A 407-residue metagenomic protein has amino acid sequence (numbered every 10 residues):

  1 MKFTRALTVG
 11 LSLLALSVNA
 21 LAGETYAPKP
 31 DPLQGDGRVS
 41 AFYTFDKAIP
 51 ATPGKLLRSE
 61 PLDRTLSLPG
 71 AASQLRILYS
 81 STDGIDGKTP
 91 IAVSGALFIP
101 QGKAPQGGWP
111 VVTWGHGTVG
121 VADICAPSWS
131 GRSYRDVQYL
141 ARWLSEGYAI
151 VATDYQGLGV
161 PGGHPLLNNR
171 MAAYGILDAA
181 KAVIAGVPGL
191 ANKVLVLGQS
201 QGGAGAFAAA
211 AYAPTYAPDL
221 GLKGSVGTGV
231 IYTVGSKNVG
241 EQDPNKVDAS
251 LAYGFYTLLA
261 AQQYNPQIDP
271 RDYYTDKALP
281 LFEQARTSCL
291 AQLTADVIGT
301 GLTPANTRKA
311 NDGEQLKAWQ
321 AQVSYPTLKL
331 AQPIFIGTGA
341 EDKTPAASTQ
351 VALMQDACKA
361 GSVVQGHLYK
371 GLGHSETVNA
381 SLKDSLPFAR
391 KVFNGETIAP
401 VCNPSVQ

Functional and structural regions predicted by a protein language model:
A22-A104, C358: Catalytic-loop region of hydrolases
A27-K47, R64, G229-T327: Accessory cap/linker subdomain of secreted extracellular hydrolases
S94-L97, G107-G120: Short beta-strand element of the alpha/beta-hydrolase
W114-H116, V121-A122, S130-G159: Conserved alpha/beta-hydrolase
L166-G186: Alpha/beta-hydrolase active-site loop
K181-V187, A191-L251: Primarily recognizes the serine-hydrolase "nucleophile elbow" in alpha/beta-hydrolase and SGNH/GDSL folds
R308, D312-G313, K317-Q320, F335 (+2 more regions): C-terminal catalytic histidine-bearing segment of alpha/beta-hydrolase fold enzymes
L330, F335-D342: Short beta-strand/loop motif that positions the catalytic acidic residue of the alpha/beta-hydrolase fold
